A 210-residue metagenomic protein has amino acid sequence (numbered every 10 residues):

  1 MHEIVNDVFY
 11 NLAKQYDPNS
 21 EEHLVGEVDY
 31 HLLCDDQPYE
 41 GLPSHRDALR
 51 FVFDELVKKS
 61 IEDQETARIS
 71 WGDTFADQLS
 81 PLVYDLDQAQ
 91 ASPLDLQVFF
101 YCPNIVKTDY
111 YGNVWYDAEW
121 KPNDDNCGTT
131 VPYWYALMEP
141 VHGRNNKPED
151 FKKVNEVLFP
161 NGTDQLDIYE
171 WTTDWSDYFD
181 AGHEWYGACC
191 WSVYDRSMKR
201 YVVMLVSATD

Functional and structural regions predicted by a protein language model:
M1-G162: Extended, low-hydrophobicity segments enriched in charged/polar residues
R144, P148-D210: Acidic, proline/glycine-rich low-complexity IDRs
